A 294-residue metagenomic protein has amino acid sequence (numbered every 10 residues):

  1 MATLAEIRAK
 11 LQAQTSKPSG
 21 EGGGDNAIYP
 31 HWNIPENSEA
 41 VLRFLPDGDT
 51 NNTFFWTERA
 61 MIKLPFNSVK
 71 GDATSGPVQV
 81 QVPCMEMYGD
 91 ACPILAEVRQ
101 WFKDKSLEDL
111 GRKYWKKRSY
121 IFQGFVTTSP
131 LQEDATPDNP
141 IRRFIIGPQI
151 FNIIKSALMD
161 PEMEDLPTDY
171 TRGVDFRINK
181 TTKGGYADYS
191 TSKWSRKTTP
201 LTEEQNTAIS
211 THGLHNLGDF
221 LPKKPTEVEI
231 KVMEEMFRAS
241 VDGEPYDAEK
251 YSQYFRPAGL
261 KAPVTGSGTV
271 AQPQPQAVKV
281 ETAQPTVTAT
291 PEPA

Functional and structural regions predicted by a protein language model:
M1-T168, K223-P245, S252, K261: OB-fold ssDNA-binding interfaces and closely related basic DNA-contact patches used across DNA replication/repair
T3, T15, T50-T53, T57 (+14 more regions): Residue-identity detector for threonine
E6, P293-A294: Short acidic, low-complexity intrinsically disordered linear motifs used for protein-protein interactions
R143-L217, P222: Extended serine/threonine-enriched, polar tracts that run as long, contiguous segments within proteins
T207-T288, E292: Long, highly charged low-complexity segments enriched in Glu/Asp and Lys/Arg with interspersed Ser/Thr
